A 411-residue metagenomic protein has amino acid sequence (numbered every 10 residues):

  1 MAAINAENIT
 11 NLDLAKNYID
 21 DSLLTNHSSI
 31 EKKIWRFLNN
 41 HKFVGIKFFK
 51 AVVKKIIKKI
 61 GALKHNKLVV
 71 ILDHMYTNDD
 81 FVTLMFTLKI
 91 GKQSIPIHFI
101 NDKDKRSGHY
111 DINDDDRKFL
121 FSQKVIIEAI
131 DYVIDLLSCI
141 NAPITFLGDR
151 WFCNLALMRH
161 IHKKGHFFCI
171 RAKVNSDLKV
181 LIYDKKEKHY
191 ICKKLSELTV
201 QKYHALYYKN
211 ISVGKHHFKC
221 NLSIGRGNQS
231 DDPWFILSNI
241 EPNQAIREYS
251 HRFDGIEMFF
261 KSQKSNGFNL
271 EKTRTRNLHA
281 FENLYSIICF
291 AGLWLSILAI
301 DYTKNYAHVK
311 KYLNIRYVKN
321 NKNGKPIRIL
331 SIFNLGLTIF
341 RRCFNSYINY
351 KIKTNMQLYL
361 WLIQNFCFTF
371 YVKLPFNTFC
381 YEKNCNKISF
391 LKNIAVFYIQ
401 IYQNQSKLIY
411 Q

Functional and structural regions predicted by a protein language model:
M1-I9, F49, L63-L68, D79 (+1 more regions): Single, function-defining residue in the core of a domain
M1-L63, N355, Y359: Electropositive nucleic-acid engagement tracts
L72-T83: An active-site-proximal beta-strand-loop segment
